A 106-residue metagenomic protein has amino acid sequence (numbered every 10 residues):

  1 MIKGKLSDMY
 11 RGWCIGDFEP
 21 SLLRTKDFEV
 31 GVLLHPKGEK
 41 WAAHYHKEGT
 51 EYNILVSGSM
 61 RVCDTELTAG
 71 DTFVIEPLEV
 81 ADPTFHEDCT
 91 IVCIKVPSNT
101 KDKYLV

Functional and structural regions predicted by a protein language model:
M1-V32, A42: A short, N-terminal "cap"/entry segment at the start of jelly-roll beta-barrel domains of the cupin/DSBH fold
L22-E29, K37-Y52, T68-A69: A short beta-loop-beta micro-motif enriched in histidine and acidic residues
H46-D71, E79, D102-L105: A short beta-strand-loop-beta hairpin characteristic of the jelly-roll/cupin
E66, P77-V106: Ligand-binding loop in jelly-roll beta-barrel domains
